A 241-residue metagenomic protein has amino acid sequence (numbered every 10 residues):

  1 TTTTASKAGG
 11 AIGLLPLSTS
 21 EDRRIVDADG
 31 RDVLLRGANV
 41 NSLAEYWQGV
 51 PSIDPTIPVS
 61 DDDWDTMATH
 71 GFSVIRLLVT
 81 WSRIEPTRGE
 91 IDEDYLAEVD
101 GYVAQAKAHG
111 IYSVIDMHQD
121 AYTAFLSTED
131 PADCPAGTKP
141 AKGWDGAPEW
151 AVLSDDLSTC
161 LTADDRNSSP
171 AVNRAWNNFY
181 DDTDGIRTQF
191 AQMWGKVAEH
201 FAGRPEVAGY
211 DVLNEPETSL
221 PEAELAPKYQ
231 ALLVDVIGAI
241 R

Functional and structural regions predicted by a protein language model:
T1-A5: Extracellular mucin-like PTS domains
A8-G10: Mature N-terminal, pre-catalytic/accessory segment of carbohydrate-active enzymes
L14-P16, S20-R24, D32-L35, N39-I240: Active-site mouth of glycoside hydrolases
D27: Short, acidic, Ser/Thr-enriched surface-loop or helix-capping motifs
